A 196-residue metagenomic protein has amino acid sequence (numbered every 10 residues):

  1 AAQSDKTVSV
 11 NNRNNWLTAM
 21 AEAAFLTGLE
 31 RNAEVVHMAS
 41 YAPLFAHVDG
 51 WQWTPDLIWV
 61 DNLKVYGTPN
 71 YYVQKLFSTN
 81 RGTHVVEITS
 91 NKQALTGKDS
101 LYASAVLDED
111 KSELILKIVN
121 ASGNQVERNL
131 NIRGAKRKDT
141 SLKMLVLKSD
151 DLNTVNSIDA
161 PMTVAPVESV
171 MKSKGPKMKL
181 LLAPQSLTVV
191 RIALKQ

Functional and structural regions predicted by a protein language model:
A1-A103, D110-S112: Aromatic/acidic polysaccharide-binding cleft in carbohydrate-active enzymes
S40, S104-V106, P161, P166: Intrinsic disorder/low-complexity segments
Q93-K98, V119-Q196: C-terminal beta-sandwich/jelly-roll accessory domains of carbohydrate-active enzymes
V106-D108, L181: Well-ordered beta-strand positions
D108-D110, K174: Structural motif
S112-V119: Short beta-strand elements of extracellular/lumenal beta-sandwich folds
